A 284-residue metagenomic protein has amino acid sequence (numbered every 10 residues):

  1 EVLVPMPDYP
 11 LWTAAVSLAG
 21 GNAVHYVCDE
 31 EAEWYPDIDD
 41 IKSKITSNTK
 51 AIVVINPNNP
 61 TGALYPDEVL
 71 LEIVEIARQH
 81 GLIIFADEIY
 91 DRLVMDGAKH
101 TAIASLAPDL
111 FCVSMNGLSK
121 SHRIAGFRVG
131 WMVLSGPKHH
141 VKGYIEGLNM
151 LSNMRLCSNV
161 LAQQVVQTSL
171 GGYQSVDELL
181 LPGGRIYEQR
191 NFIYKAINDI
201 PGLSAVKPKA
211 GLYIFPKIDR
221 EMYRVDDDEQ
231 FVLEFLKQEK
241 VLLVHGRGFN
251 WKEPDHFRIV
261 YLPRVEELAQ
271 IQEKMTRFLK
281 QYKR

Functional and structural regions predicted by a protein language model:
E1-V16: Conserved PLP-anchoring active-site segment centered on the Schiff-base-forming lysine
A19, Q79-H80, L110, E239 (+1 more regions): Helix C-cap/helix->beta junction micro-motif
V24, D29-K99: Active-site phosphate-binding strand-loop segment of PLP-dependent enzymes
K42-S43, R224-Q230, E234-L243, F249-R284: PLP-dependent enzyme catalytic core of the Aspartate aminotransferase-like
S105-G184, Y194-A196, L279: Conserved core segment of the aminotransferase class I/II
Q167, G183-I197, A205-D219, E253: Conserved glycine-rich beta-strand-loop-beta hairpin in the small C-terminal domain of fold type I
